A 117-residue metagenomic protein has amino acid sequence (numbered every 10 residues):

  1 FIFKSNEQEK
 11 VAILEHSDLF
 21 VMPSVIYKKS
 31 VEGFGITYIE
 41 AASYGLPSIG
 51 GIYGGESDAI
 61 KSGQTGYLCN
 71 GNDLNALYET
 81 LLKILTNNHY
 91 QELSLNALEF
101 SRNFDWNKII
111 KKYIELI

Functional and structural regions predicted by a protein language model:
F1-Q8: Nucleotide-activated donor-binding/catalytic signature segment of Leloir-type glycosyltransferases, i.e., the conserved
Q8, N88-I117: A charged, aromatic-enriched C-terminal amphipathic alpha-helix characteristic of glycosyltransferases across folds
Q8-E9, A76: Short acidic active-site motifs
E15-V31, L46: Acidic donor-binding loop of glycosyltransferase active sites
V25-G35, I39, S57-D58: Nucleotide-sugar-dependent
I26-Y27, P47, G54-G55, T65 (+1 more regions): Flexible glycine-rich beta->alpha loop in the catalytic core of nucleotide-sugar glycosyltransferases
Y38, S43, P47-G50, I60: Short hydrophobic beta-strand element within catalytic cores of glycosyltransferases and related nucleotide-activated
S62-G63, Y67-L74, K83-N88: Conserved acidic donor-binding segment of nucleotide-sugar-dependent glycosyltransferases
